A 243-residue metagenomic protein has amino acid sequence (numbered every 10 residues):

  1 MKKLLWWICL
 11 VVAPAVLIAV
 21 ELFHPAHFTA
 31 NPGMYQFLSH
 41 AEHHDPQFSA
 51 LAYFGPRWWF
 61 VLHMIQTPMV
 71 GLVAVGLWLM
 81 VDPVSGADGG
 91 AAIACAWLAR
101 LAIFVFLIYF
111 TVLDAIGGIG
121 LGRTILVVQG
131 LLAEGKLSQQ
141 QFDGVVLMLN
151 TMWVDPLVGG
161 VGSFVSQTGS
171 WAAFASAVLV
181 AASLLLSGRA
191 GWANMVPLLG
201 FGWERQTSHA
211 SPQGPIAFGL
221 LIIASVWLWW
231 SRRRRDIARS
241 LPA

Functional and structural regions predicted by a protein language model:
M1-A243: Hydrophobic, aromatic-enriched alpha-helical segments typical of multi-pass transmembrane helices
